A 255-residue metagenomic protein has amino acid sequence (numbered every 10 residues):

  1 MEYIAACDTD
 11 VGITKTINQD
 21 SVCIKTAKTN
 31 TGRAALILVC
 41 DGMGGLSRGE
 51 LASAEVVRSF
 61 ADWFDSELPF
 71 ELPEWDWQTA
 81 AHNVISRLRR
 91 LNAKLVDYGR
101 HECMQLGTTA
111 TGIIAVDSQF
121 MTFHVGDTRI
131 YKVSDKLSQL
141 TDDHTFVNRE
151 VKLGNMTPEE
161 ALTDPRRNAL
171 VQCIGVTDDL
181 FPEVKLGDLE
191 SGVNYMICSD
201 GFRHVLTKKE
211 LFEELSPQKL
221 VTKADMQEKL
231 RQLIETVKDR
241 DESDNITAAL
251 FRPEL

Functional and structural regions predicted by a protein language model:
M1-L255: PP2C/PPM-type serine/threonine phosphatase catalytic domain
